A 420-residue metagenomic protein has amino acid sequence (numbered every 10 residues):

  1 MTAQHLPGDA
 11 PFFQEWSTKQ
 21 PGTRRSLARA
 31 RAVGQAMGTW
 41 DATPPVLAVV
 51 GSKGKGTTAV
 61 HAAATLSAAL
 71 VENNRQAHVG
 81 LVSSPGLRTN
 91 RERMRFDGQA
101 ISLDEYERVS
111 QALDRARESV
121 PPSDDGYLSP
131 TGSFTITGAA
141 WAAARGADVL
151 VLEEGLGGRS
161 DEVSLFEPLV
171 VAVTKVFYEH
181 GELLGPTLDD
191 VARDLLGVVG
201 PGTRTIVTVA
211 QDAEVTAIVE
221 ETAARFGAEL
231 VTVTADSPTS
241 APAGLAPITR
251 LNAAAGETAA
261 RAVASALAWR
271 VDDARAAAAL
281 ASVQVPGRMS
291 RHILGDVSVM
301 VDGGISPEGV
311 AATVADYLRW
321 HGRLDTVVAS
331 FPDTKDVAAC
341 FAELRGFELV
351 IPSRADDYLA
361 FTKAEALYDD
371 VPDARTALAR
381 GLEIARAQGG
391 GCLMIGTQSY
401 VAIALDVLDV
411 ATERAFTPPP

Functional and structural regions predicted by a protein language model:
M1-P45: Positively charged, low-complexity intrinsically disordered leader regions
T23, L27, G34-T43, A68-S164 (+3 more regions): ATP-dependent carboxylate-amine ligase catalytic core
P45, V149, E162-S164, P168-A172 (+3 more regions): Nucleotide phosphate-binding/pyrophosphate-handling subdomain across enzymes that bind or process nucleotide phosphates
L47-V49: Hydrophobic anchor at the beta1->P-loop junction of P-loop NTPases
T58-A62: Hydrophobic positions on the alpha1 helix immediately C-terminal to the Walker A/P-loop
L81-V82, R204-Q211, T326-S330, E348-D356: Short internal beta-strands
P121, L150-E153, V170-A274: Acidic, Mg2+-coordinating active-site environments of NTP-dependent enzymes
D212-V231, R250, R261, S298-M300 (+1 more regions): C-terminal helical cap/extension that packs against the catalytic core of soluble nucleotide-cofactor enzymes
